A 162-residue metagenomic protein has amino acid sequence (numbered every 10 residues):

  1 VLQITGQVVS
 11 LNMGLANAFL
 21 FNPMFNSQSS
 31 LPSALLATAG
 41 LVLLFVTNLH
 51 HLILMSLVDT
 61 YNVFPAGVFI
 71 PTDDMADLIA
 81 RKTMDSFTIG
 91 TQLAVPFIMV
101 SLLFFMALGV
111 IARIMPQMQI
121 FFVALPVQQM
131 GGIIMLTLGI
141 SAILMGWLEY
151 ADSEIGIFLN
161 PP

Functional and structural regions predicted by a protein language model:
V1-P162: Hydrophobic alpha-helical segments and their helix-loop boundaries in membrane and membrane-proximal proteins
